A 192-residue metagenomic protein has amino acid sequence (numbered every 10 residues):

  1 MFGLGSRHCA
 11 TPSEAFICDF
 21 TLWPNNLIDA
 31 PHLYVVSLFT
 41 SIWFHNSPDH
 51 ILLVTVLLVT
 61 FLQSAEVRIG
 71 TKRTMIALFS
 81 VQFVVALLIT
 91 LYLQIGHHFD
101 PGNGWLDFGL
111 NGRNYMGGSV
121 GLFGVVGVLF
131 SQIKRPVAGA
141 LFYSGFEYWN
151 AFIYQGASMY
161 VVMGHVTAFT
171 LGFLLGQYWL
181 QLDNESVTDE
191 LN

Functional and structural regions predicted by a protein language model:
F2-M75, L93, A157-Y160: N-terminal TM1-TM2 helical hairpin plus the immediately adjacent luminal interfacial "cap"
F2-R7, Q82-A86, T90, G124-V125 (+2 more regions): Transmembrane alpha-helical segments of multi-pass membrane transport proteins and ion-pumping complexes
P31-T40, S131-G156: Aromatic-enriched alpha-helical transmembrane segments of multi-pass intramembrane proteins
I42-S47, W105-S119, Q155-T170: Interfacial loop-to-helix transition and helix-capping segments at the boundaries of transmembrane helices
L52, M75-F79, A140-L141, V166 (+1 more regions): Hydrophobic alpha-helical transmembrane segments
V56-V59, E66-V125, F142-W149: Small-polar-interrupted transmembrane alpha-helices in polytopic inner-membrane proteins
A65, L129-R135, L174-D183: Structural signal for the C-terminal ends of transmembrane alpha-helices and the immediately following loop
Y148-N192: C-terminal transmembrane module of polytopic alpha-helical membrane proteins
